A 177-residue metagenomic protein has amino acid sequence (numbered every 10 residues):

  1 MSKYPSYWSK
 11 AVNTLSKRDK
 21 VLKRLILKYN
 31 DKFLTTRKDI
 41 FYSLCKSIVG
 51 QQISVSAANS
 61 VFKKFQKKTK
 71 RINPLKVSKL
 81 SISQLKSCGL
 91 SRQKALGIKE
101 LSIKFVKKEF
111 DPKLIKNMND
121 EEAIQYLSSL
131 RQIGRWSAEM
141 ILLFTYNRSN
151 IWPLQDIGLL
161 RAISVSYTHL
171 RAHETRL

Functional and structural regions predicted by a protein language model:
M1-T36: Intrinsically disordered, low-complexity, charged terminal extensions of DNA damage-control enzymes
S2-Y4, K38-F41, L75-V77, K116-N119 (+1 more regions): Short acidic alpha-helix initiation/capping motifs at coil-to-helix transition points, especially at protein N-termini
V21, L25, I53-S54, A58-S129: Alpha-helical ds-nucleic-acid-binding substructure associated with the helix-hairpin-helix region of base-excision DNA
L34-Y42, G89-Q93, R171: Structural motif
S56-S60, I72, Q93, W136 (+3 more regions): Alpha-helix N-cap and coil->helix boundary residues
N119-S164: Catalytic DNA-binding helix-loop module of base-excision-repair DNA glycosylases/AP lyases
T168-L177: Conserved small/polar residues in nucleotide/adenosyl-binding loops
